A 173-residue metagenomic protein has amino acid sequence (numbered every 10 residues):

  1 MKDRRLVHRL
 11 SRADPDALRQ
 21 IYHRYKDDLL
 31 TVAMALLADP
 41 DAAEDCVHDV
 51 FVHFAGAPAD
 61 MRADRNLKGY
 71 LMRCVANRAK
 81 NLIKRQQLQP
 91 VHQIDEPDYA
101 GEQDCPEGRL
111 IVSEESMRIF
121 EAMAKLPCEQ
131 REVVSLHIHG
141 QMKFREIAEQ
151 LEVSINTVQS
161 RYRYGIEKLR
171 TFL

Functional and structural regions predicted by a protein language model:
M1-D28, A35, A124, T171: N-terminal module of bacterial RNA polymerase sigma factors
S11-R12, H48-N66, Q86: Sigma70-family region 2
Y25, R161-Y164: Residues within the DNA-recognition helix of helix-turn-helix
T31, D45-V52, R65-N77: Structural recognition of an alpha-helix C-terminal capping motif at a helix-to-coil junction
A33, K84, R131, I166-L173: Short, Lys/Arg-enriched C-terminal cap helix and immediately downstream tail that follows
A59-A63, R73-Q93, V112: Arg/Lys-rich amphipathic alpha helix in sigma70-family domain 2
Q89-S116: Internal acidic/polar
V133-H137: A short pre-motif secondary-structure segment
